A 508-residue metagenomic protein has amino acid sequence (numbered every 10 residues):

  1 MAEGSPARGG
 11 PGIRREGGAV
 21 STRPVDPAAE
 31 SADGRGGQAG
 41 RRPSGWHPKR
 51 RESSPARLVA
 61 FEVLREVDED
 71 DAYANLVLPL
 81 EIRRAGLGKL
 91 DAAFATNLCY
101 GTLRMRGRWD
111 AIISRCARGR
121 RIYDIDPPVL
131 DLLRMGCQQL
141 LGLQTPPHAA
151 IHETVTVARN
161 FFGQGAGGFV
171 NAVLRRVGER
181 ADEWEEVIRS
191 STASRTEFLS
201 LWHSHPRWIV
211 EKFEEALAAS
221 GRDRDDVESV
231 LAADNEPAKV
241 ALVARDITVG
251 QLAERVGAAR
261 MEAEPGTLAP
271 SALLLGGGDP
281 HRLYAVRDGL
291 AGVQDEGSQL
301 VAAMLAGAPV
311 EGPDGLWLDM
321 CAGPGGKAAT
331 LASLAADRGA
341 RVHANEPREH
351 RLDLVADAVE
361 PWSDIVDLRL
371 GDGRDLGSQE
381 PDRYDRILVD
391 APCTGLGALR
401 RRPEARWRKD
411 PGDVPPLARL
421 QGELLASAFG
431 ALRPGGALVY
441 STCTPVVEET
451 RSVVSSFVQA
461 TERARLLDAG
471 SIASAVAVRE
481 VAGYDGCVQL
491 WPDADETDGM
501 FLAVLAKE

Functional and structural regions predicted by a protein language model:
E3-E508: S-adenosylmethionine
